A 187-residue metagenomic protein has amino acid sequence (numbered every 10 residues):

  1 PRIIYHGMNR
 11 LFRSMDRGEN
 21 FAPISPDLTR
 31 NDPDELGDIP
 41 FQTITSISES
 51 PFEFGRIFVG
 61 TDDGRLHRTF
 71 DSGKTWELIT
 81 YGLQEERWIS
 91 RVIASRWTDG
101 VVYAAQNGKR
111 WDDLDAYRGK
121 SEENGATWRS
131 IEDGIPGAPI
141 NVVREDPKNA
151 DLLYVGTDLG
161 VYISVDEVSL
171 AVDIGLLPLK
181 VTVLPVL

Functional and structural regions predicted by a protein language model:
P1-L187: Beta-propeller blade termini and top-face loops
